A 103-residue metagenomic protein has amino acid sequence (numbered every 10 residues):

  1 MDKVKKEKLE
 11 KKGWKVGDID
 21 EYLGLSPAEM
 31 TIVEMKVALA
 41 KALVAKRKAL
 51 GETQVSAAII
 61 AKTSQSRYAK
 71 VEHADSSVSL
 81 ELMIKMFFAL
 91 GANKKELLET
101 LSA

Functional and structural regions predicted by a protein language model:
M1-A38, E99, A103: N-terminal flexible/basic segments that precede or flank functional cores
K12, K41-S56, K85: Short basic helix-loop element that most often maps to the first helix and adjoining turn of HTH DNA-binding modules
K15-V16, Q54, K94: Residue-level detector of short coil/turn "hinge" positions at structural boundaries
A38-L39, T63: Alpha-helix N-cap/N′ positions at the starts of helices
L50-K70: Short alpha-helical DNA-recognition segment
H73: Short, conserved catalytic or interaction motifs in soluble domains
S79-L97: DNA major-groove recognition helix of helix-turn-helix/homeodomain DNA-binding modules
